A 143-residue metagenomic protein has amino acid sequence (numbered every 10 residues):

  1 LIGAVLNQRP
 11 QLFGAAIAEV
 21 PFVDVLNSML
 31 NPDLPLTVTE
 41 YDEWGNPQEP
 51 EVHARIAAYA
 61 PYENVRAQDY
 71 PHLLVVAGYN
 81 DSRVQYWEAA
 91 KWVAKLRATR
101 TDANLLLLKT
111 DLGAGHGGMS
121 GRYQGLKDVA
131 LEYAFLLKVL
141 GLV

Functional and structural regions predicted by a protein language model:
L1-V143: Active-site-proximal cap/loop segments of hydrolase catalytic domains
